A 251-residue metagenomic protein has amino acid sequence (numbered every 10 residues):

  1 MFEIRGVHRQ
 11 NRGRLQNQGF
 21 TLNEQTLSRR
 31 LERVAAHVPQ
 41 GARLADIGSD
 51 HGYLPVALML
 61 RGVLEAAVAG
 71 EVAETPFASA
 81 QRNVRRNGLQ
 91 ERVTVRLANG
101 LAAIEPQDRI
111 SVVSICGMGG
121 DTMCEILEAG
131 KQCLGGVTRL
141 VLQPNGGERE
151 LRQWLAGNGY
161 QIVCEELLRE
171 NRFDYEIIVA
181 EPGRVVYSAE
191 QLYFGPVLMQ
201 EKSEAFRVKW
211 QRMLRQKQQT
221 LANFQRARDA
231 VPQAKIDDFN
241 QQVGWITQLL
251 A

Functional and structural regions predicted by a protein language model:
G19, N23-L27, E105, D121-A251: Class I S-adenosyl-L-methionine
F20-G41, V56: S-adenosyl-L-methionine
G41-D50: Conserved class I S-adenosyl-L-methionine
H51-L64: Conserved SAM-binding loop of SAM-dependent methyltransferases across substrates and taxa, primarily the Class I
A66-E71: Conserved SAM-binding motif I beta-strand of class I
E74-A78: Short alpha-helix immediately C-terminal to the canonical SAM-binding loop
Q81-D108: S-adenosyl-L-methionine
R109-G117: Short SAM/SAH-binding signature in class I
